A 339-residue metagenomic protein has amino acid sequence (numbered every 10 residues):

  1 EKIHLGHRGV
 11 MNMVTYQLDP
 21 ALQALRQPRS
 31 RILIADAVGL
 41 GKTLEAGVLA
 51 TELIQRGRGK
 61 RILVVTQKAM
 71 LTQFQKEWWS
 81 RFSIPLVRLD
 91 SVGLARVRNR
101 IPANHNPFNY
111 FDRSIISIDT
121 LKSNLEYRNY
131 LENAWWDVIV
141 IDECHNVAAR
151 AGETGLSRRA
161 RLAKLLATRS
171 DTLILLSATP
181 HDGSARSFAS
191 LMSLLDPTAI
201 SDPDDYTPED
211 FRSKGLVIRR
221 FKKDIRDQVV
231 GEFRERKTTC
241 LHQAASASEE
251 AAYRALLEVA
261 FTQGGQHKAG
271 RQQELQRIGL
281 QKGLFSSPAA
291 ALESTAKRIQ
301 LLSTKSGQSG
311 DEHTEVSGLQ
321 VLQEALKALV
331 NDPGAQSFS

Functional and structural regions predicted by a protein language model:
E1-L22, R29-S30, K42-E45, T51-T168 (+2 more regions): SF2 helicase/translocase NTPase motor core, specifically the RecA-like lobe 1 inter-motif segment between Walker
L25-R26, L257: Short, locally clustered residues in the helix-turn-helix/winged-helix DNA-binding domain
I32-A35, L63, I174: Short hydrophobic/aromatic beta-strand immediately N-terminal to the Walker A/P-loop
A35-A37, G41: Glycine-rich phosphate/oxyanion-binding loops and their immediately adjacent helices within cytosolic catalytic domains
A37, Q67, T179: P-loop (Walker A) phosphate-binding loop of NTP-binding proteins
G39, D142, S177: Conserved G/P- and acidic residue-centered "switch" motifs that form tight phosphate/ATP-binding loops in soluble
A103-N104, N109-Y110, I115-W136, A148-D171 (+1 more regions): Inter-lobe coupling linker of SF2 helicases/translocases
Y130, L156-A160, H313, S317-S339: Conserved C-terminal RecA-like helicase domain
